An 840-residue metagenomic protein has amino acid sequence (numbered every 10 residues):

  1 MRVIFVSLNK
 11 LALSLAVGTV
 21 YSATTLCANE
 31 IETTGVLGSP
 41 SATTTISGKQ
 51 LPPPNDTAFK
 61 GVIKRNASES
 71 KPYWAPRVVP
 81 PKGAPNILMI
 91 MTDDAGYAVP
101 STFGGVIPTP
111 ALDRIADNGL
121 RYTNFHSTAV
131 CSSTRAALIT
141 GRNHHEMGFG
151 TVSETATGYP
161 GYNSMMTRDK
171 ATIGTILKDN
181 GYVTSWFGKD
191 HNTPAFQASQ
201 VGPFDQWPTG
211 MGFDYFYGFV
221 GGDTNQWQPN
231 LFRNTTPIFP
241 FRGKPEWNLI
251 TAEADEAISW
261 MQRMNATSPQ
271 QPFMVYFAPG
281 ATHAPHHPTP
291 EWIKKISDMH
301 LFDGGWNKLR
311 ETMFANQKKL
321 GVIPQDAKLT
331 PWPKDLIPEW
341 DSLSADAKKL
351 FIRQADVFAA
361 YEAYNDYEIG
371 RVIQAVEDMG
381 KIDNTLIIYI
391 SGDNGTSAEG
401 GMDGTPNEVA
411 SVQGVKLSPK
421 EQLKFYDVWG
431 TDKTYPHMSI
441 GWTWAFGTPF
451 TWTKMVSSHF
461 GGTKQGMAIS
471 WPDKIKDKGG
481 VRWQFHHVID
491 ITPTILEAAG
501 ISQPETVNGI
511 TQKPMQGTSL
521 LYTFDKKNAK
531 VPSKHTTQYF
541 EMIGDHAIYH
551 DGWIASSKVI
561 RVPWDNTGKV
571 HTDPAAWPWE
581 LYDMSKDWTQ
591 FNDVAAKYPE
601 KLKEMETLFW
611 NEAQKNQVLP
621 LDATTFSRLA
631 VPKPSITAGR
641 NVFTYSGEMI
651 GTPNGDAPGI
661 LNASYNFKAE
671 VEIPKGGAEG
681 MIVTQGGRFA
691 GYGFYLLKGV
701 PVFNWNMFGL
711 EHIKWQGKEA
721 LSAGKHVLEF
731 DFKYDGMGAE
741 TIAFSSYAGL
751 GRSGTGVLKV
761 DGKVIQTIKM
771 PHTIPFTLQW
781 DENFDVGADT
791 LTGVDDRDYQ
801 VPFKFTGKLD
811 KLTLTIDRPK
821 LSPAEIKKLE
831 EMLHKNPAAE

Functional and structural regions predicted by a protein language model:
M1-L8: N-terminal secretory signal peptides that target proteins for export/translocation
K10-A23: Bacterial N-terminal signal peptides
V20, A28, T44, K49-A575 (+7 more regions): Formylglycine-dependent sulfatase
N29-G35, Q50, A839: Cleaved targeting-peptide boundary
E30-S41, H437, V801: Intrinsically disordered, low-complexity regulatory segments in eukaryotic proteins
L37, V201-F204, R797-F803: Short aromatic-glycine motifs in intrinsically disordered, low-complexity regions
E604-T625: Charge-dense polyanion-binding interfaces
P620-E840: Extracellular glycan-associated modules
